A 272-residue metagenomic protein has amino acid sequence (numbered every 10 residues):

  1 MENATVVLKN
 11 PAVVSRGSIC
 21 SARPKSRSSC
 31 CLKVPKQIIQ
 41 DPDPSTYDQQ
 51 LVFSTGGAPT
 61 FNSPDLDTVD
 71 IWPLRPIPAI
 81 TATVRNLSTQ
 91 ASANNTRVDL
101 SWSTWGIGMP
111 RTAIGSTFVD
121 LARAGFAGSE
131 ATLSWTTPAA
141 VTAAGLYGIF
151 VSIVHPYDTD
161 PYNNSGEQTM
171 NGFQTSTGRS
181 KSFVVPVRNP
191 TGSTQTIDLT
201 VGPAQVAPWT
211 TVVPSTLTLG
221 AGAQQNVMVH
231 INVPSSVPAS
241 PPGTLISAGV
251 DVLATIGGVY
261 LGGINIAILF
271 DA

Functional and structural regions predicted by a protein language model:
E2-A272: Extracellular/luminal regions of secreted and cell-surface proteins that mediate adhesion/ECM remodeling
